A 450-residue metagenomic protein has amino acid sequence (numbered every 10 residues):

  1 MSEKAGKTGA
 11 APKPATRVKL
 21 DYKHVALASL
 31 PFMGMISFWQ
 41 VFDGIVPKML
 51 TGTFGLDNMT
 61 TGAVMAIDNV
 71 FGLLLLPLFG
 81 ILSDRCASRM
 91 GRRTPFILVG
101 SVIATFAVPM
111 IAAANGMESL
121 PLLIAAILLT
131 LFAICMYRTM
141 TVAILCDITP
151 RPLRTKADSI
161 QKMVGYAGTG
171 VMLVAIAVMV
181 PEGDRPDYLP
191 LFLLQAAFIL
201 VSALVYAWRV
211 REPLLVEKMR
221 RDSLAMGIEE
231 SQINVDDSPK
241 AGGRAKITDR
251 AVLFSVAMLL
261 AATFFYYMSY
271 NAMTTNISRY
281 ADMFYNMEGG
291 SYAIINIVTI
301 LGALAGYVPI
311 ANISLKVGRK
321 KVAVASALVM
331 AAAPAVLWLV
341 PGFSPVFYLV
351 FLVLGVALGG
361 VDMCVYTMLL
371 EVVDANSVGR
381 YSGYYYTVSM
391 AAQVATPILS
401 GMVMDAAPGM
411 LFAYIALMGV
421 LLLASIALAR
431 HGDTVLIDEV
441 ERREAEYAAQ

Functional and structural regions predicted by a protein language model:
G6-Y22, L214-L260, E444-Q450: Juxtamembrane intracellular "pre-TM" segments in multi-pass secondary transporters
G44-T60, T275-S291: Short amphipathic helix-loop junctions that connect adjacent transmembrane helices in Major Facilitator Superfamily/SLC
N58-M59, R151-Q161, G289-G290, A375-Y385: Loop-to-transmembrane helix entry/capping segments in MFS-fold secondary transporters and related SLC/MFSD carriers
G72, K156-A177, Y386-T396: Glycine-rich segments within core transmembrane alpha-helices of 12-TM secondary carriers
L74-M90, G306-R319, M404: Helix-to-loop junctions at the C-terminal end of transmembrane segments in multipass secondary transporters
I97-M117, L328-G342: C-terminal ends and interior cores of transmembrane alpha-helices in multi-pass membrane transporters/permeases
M136-T149, G360-D374: Intracellular juxtamembrane helix-capping segments at the cytosolic ends of symmetry-related transmembrane helices
K320-C364: C-terminal transmembrane helical hairpin of 12-TM major facilitator-type secondary transporters
